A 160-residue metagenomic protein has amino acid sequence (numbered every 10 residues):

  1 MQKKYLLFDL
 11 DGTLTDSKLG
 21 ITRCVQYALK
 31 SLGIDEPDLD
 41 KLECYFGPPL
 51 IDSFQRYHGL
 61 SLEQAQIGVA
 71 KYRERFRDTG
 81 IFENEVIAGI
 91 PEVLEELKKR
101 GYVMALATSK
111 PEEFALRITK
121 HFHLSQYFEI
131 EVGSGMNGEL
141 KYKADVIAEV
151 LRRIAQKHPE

Functional and structural regions predicted by a protein language model:
M1, K99-Y102, I154-E160: Glycine-rich phosphate-binding loop signature in dinucleotide/nucleotide-binding domains
M1-C44, H58: Active-site neighborhood of HAD-like aspartate-dependent phosphohydrolases
I21, L50, V86, K143: Conserved donor sugar-nucleotide recognition element shared by glycan-biosynthetic enzymes
A28-L29, P49-L62, I118, V146 (+1 more regions): Helix-loop "lid/cap" segments that line or gate small-molecule binding pockets
G47-D78, A88-K98: A metal-dependent, Asp-based hydrolase signature
D78-L106, E112-L116, A144, A148: Short, acidic loop-to-helix structural element flanking the phosphoryl-transfer center in phosphate-processing enzymes
E112-E160: Substrate-recognition "cap/lid" segment bordering the active-site pocket of phosphatases
